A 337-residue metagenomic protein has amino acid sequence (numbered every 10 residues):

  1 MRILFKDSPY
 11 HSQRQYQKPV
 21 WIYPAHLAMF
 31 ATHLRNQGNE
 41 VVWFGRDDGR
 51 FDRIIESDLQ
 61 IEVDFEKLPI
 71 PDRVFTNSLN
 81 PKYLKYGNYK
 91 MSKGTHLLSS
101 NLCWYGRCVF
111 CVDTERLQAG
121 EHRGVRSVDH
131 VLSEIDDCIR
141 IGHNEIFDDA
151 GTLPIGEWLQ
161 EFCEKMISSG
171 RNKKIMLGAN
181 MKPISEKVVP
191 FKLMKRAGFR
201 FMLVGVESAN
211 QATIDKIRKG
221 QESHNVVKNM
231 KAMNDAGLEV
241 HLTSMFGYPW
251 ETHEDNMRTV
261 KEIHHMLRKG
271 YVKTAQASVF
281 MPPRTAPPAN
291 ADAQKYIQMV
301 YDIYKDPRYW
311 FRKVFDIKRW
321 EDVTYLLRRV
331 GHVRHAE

Functional and structural regions predicted by a protein language model:
M1-L132: Acidic, low-complexity intrinsically disordered segments
R2-S8, Q15-Y16, R35-W43, I54 (+1 more regions): Radical SAM enzyme core and accessory elements
S12-Q13, E157, A212, K216-I217 (+3 more regions): Flexible glycine/acidic-rich beta-alpha junction loops that bind and position SAM and/or redox cofactors in anaerobic
L34-W43, R140-I141, S169, A197 (+3 more regions): A structural motif corresponding to the C-terminal end of an alpha-helix and its immediate exit/capping segment
W43-G45, L242, A277: A structural preference for short, hydrophobic beta-strand core positions in alpha/beta folds
P71-V240: Radical SAM [4Fe-4S] cluster-binding motif and immediate context
P190, W250-H265: Catalytic cores of alpha/beta
